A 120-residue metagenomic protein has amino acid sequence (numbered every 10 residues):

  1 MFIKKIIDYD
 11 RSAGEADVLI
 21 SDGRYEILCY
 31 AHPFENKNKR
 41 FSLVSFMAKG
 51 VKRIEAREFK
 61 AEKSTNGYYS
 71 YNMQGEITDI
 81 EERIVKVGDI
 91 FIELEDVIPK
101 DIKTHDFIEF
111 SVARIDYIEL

Functional and structural regions predicted by a protein language model:
M1-R11, K60-E82, F110: Structural detector for short beta-strands of small beta-barrel domains
K4-K5, K37-K39, K49-K52, K60-K63 (+2 more regions): Context-gated lysine
I7, S12-R57: Acidic (E/D-rich), amphipathic helical modules within compact regulatory domains
A16-I20, F41-A48, V85-V87, H105-I115: Short, structured motif recognition centered on aromatic/hydrophobic residues
S21-N36, G88-T104, R114-D116: Beta-strand/loop nucleic-acid-binding surfaces
N38, F59-S64, E95, K103-H105 (+2 more regions): Generic alpha-helical propensity signal that fires on short helical segments and nearby coil/disordered stretches
S45-S70, V112-L120: OB-fold/S1-family single-stranded nucleic acid-binding modules
Y68-I108: Glycine- and charge-enriched low-complexity intrinsically disordered segments
